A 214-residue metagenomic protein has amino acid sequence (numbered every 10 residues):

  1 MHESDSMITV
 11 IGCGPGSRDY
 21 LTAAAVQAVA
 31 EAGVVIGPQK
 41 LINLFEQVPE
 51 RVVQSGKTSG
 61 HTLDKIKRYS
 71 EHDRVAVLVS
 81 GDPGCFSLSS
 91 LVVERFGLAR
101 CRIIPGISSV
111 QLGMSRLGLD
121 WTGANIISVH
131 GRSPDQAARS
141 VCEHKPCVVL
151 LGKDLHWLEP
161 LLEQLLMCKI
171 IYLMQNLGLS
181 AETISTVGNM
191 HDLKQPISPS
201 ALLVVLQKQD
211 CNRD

Functional and structural regions predicted by a protein language model:
M1-I104, Q111, Q136, D192 (+1 more regions): Class I S-adenosyl-L-methionine
D5-V10, R74-V75, C142-D214: A contiguous loop/helix-start segment that scaffolds small-molecule binding in enzyme catalytic cores
I42-L44, S108-L112, P134, H156-W157 (+1 more regions): Short gly/pro/ser/thr-enriched loop/turn and capping motifs at secondary-structure boundaries
V53-Q54, L119-T122, G188-H191: Short, hinge-like loop/turn segments at secondary-structure boundaries
L88-S89, G113-R116, A137-R139, P160 (+1 more regions): Short, well-ordered secondary-structure micro-motifs
L91, R95-F96, R116, Q164-L165: Alpha-helical structural signal in soluble globular domains
I103, D120-N125, K169-I171: Short, structured loop/turn "capping" segments at alpha-beta junctions
M114-E143, L151-K153: Short, glycine-/small-residue-rich phosphate/pyrophosphate-handling segment
